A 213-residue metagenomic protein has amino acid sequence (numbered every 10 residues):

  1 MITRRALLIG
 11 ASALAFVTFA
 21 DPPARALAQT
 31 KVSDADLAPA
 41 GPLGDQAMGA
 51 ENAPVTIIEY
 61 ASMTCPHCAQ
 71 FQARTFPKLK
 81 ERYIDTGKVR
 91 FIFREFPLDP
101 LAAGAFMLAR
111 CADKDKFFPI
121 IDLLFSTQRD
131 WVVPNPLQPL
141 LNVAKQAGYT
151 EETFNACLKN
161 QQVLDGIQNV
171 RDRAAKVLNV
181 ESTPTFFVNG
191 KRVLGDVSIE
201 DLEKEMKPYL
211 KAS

Functional and structural regions predicted by a protein language model:
I2, A6, L27-Q29, V143-S213: C-terminal cap of thioredoxin/glutaredoxin-like
I2, A6-P97, Q168, K176 (+1 more regions): Extracytoplasmic thiol/disulfide redox context detector
S12, F125-S126, K159: Short amphipathic alpha-helical surface patches that mediate protein-protein
T18-F19, W131, V163-D165: A short hydrophobic/aromatic micro-motif that marks alpha-helical segments and, especially, helix-coil
D45, F93-F96, Q128, N155 (+1 more regions): Conserved short-loop catalytic and cofactor-binding motifs
A61-T64, A69-K145: Structural alpha/beta surface segment adjacent to cysteine/selenocysteine redox centers across thiol/disulfide enzymes
